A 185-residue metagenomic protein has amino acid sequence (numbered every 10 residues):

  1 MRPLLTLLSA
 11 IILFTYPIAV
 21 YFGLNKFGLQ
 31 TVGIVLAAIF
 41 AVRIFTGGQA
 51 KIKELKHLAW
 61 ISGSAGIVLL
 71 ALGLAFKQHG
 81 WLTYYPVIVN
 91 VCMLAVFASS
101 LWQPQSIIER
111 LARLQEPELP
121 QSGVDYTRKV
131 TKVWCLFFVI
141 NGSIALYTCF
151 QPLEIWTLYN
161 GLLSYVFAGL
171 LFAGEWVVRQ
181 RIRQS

Functional and structural regions predicted by a protein language model:
M1-S9: N-terminal membrane topogenic signal
A10-P17, A37-A41, G63-A71, V87 (+4 more regions): Hydrophobic alpha-helical transmembrane segments of multipass integral membrane proteins
P17-Q30, I44-K51, L153: Short, hydrophobic transmembrane alpha-helix segments
Y21-F27, L74-Y84, C149-W156: Helix-coil boundary and interhelical linker segments in multi-pass alpha-helical membrane proteins
L24-A37, G161-Y165: Structural signature of hydrophobic alpha-helical transmembrane segments
G48-N90: Long, highly hydrophobic alpha-helical transmembrane signal-anchor segments
K77-R128: Membrane-proximal helix-loop-helix units in multi-pass membrane proteins
E116-S185: C-terminal membrane-adjacent module
